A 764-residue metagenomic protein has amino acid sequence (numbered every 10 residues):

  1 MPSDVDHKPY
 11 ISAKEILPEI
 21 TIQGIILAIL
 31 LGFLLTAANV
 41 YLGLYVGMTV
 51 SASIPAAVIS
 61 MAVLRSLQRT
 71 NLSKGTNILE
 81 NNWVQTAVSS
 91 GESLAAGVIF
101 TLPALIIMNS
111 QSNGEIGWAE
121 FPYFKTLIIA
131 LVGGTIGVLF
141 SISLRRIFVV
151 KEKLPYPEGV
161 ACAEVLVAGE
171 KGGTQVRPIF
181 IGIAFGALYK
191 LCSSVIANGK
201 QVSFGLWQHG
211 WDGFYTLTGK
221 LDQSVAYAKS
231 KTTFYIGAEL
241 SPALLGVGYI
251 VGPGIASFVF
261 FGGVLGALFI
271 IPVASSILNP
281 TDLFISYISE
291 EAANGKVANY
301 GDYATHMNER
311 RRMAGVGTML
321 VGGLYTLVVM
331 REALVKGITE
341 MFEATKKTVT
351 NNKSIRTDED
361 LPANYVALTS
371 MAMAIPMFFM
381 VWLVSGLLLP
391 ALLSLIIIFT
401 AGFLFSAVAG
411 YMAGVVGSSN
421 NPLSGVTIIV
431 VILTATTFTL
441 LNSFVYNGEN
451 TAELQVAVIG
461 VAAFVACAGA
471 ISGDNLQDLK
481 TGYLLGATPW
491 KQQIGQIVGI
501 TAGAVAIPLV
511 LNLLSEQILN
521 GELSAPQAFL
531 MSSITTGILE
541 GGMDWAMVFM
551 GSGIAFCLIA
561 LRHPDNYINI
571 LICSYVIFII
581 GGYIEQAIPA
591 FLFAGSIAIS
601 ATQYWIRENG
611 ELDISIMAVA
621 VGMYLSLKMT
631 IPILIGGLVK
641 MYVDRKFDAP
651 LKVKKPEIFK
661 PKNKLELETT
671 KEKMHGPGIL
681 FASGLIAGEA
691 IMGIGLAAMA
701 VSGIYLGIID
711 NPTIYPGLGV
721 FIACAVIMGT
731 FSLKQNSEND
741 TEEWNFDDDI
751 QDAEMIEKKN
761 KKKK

Functional and structural regions predicted by a protein language model:
M1-K764: Alpha-helical multipass membrane-protein architecture
